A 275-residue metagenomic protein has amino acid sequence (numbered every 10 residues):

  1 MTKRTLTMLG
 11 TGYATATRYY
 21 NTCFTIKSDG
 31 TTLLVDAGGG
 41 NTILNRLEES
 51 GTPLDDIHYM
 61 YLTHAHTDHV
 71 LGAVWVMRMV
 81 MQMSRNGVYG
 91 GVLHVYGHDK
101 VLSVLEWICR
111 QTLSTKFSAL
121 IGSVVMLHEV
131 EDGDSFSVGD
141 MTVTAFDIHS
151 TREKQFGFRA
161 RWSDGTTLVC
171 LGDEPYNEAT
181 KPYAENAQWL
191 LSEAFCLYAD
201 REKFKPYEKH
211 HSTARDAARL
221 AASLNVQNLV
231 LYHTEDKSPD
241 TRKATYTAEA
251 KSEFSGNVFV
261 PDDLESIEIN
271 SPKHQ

Functional and structural regions predicted by a protein language model:
T2-S50, K154-G172, W189: Conserved beta-strand hairpin/beta-sheet module of binuclear metal-dependent hydrolase folds, prominently
L6, D36, L47, H64 (+8 more regions): Divalent metal-coordination and catalytic microenvironments
A14, T67, V95, V101-L102 (+1 more regions): Short histidine/acidic/glycine/proline-rich micro-motifs that form metal- and phosphate-coordinating active-site loops
A16-R18, E129-A199: Active-site-proximal loop/helix segment associated with metal-binding centers of metalloenzymes
V35-G38, I57-A65, H98, L168-G172 (+3 more regions): Active-site neighborhood of phospho(di)ester-bond hydrolases with catalytic His/Asp-centered motifs
N41-H94: Active-site metal-binding motif and surrounding structural segment of the metallo-beta-lactamase
Y89-K154, K251, F259, D263: Metallo-beta-lactamase
P175-S266, S271: Cap/insert and terminal regions of metallo-dependent hydrolase folds
